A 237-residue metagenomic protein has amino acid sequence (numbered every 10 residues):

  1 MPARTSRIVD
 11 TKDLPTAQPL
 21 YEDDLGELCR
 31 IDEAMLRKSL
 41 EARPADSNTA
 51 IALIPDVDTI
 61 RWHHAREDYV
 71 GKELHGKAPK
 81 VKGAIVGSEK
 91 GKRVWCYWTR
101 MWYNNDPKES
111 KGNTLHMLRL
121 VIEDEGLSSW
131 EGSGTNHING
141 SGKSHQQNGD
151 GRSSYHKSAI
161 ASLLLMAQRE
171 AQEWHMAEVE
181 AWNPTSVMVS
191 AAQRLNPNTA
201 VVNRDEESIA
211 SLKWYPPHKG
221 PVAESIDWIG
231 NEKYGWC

Functional and structural regions predicted by a protein language model:
P2-D13, M101-A161, L165-C237: Active-site/acyl-donor-binding loops of N-acyltransferases
P2-L120, D124-E125, S129-S133, N139-S141: Amide-forming acyltransferase catalytic core, primarily the GNAT-like/NAT-type and related acyltransferase folds
